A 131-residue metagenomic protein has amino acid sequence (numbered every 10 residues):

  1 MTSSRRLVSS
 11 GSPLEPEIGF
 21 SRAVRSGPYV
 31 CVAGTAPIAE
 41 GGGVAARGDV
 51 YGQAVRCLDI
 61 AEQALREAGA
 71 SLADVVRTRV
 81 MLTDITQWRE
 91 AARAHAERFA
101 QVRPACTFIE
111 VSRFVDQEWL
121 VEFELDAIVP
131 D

Functional and structural regions predicted by a protein language model:
M1-D59, Q63-V76, L82-D131: N-terminal presequence-like segments and the immediate start of the first folded domain
